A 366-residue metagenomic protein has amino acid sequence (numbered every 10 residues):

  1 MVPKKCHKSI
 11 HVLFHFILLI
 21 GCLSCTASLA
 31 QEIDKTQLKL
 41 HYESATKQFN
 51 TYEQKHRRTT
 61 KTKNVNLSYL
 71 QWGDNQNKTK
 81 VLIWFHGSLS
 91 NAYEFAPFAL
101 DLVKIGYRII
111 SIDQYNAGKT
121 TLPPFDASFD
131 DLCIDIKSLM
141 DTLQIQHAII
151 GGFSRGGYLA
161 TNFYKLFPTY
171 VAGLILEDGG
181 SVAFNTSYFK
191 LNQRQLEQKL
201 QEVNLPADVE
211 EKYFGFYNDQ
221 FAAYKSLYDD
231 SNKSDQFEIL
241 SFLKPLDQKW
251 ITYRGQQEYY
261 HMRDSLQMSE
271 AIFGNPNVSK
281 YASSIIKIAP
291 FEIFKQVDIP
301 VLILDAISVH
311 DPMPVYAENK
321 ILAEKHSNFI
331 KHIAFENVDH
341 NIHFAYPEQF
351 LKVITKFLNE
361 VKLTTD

Functional and structural regions predicted by a protein language model:
A30-T59: An N-terminal hydrophobic leader/cap segment in hydrolases
V65, L70-K119: Conserved HGGG/HGGXW glycine-rich cap/lid loop of the alpha/beta-hydrolase fold
S111-G151: Active-site loop/oxyanion-hole signature of alpha/beta-hydrolase fold enzymes
Q146-K190: Conserved hydrolase catalytic core segment
I175-D219: Flexible "cap/lid" loop of the alpha/beta hydrolase fold
E211-M313: Alpha/beta-hydrolase
K295-N337: Conserved loop-alpha-helix segment in the C-terminal half of the alpha/beta-hydrolase fold that carries the catalytic
V338-P347: Catalytic histidine-centered segment of alpha/beta-hydrolase-like enzymes
